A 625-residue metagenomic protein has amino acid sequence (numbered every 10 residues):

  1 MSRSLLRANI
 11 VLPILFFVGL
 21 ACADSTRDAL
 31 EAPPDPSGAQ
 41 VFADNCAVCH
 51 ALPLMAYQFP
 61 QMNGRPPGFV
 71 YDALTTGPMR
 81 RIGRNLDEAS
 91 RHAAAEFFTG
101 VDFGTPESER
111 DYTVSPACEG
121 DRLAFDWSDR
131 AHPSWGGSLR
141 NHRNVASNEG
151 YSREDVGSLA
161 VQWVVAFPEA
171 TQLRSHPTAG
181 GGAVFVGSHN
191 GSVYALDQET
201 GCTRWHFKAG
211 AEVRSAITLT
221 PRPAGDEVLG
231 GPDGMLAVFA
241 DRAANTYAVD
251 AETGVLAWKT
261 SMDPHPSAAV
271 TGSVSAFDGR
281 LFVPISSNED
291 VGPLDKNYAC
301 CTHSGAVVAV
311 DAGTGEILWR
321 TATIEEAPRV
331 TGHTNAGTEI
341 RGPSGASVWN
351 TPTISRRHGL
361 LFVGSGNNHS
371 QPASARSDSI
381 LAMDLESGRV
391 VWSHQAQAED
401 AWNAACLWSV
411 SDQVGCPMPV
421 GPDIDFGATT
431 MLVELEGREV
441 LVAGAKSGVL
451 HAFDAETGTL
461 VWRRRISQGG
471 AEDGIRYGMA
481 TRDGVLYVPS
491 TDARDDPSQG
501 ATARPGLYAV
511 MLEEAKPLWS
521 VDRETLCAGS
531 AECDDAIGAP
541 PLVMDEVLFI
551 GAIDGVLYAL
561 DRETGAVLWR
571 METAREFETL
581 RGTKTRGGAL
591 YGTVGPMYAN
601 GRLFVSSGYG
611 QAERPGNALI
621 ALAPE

Functional and structural regions predicted by a protein language model:
N9-G19: Bacterial N-terminal signal peptides
A23-V41, D111, E119-G120: Electrostatic cytochrome c docking/interface patches
A32-L52, Y71: Sequence/structural segment immediately N-terminal to covalent heme-attachment motifs in c-type and related
V48, A56-F103, H132: Extracytoplasmic electron-transfer domains, predominantly the class I c-type cytochrome c fold
Y57, S138-A146, E169-S175, V291: Short, solvent-exposed loop/turn elements at domain surfaces
T113-V161, P328: Blade/loop signatures of beta-propeller domains
A146-A179, V184-F185: Asp/Glu-centered strand-loop micro-motifs enriched in Gly/Pro and often flanked by an aromatic residue
R153-P168, V193-V213, T218-A268, F277-L281 (+6 more regions): Extracytoplasmic/lumenal domain signature
